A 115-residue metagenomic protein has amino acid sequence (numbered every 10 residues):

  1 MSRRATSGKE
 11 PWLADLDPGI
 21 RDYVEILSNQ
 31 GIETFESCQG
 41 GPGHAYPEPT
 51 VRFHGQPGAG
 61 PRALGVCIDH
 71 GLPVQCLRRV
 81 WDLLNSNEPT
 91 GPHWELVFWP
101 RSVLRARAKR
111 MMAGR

Functional and structural regions predicted by a protein language model:
M1-R115: Structured alpha/beta or helical-core interaction and ligand-binding surfaces enriched in interleaved
